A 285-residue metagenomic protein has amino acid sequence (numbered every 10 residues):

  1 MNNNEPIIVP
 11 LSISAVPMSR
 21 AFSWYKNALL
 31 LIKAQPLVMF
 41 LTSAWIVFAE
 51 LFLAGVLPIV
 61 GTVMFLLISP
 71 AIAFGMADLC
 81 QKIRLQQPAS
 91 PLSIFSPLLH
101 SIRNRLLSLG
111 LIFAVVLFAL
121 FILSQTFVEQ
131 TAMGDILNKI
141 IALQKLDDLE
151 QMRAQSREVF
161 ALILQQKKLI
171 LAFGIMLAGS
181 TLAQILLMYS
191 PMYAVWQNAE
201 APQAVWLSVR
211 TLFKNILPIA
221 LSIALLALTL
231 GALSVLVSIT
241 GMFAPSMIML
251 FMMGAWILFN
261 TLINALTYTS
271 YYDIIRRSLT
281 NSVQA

Functional and structural regions predicted by a protein language model:
M1-A285: Hydrophobic alpha-helical membrane segments
